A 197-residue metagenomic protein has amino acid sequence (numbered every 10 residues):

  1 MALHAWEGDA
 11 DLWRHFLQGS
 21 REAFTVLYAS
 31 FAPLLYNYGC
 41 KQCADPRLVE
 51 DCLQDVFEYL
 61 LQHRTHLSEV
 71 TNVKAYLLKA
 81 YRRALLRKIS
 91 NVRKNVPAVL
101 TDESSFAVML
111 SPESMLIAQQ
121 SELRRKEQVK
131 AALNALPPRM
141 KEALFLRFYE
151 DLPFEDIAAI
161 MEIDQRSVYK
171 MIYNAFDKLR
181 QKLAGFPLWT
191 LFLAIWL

Functional and structural regions predicted by a protein language model:
M1-L34, I117, I195-L197: N-terminal module of bacterial RNA polymerase sigma factors
L3-H4, D177-L197: C-terminal edge and immediately downstream basic/flexible tail or linker adjoining helix-turn-helix-like DNA-binding
Q18, P112-K141: Amphipathic alpha-helical segment used for protein-protein interaction
Y28-P46, H63, L133: Amphipathic, Lys/Arg- and hydrophobic-enriched alpha-helical face
N37, D51-E58, T71-R83: Structural recognition of an alpha-helix C-terminal capping motif at a helix-to-coil junction
Q62-E69, K79-L100, E122: Arg/Lys-rich amphipathic alpha helix in sigma70-family domain 2
N95-Q119: Internal acidic/polar
A143-R147: A short pre-motif secondary-structure segment
